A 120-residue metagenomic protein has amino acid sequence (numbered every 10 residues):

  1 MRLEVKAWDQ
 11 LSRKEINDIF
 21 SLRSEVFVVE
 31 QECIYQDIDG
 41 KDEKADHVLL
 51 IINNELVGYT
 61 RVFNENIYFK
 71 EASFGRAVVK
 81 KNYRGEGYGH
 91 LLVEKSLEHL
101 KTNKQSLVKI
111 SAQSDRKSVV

Functional and structural regions predicted by a protein language model:
M1-L56: Short amphipathic alpha-helix that is part of the acyltransferase structural core
K44, Y68, S73, S106: Exposed loop/turn and edge beta-strand positions of beta-sandwich/beta-sheet ligand-binding modules
L49, E55-E65, E71-V78: Conserved beta-strand in the GNAT
V79, G85-E98: Conserved acetyl-CoA-binding loop-helix of GNAT-fold acetyltransferases
V93, L100-Q113: Conserved GNAT acetyl-CoA-binding A-motif
V119-V120: Conserved small/polar residues in nucleotide/adenosyl-binding loops
